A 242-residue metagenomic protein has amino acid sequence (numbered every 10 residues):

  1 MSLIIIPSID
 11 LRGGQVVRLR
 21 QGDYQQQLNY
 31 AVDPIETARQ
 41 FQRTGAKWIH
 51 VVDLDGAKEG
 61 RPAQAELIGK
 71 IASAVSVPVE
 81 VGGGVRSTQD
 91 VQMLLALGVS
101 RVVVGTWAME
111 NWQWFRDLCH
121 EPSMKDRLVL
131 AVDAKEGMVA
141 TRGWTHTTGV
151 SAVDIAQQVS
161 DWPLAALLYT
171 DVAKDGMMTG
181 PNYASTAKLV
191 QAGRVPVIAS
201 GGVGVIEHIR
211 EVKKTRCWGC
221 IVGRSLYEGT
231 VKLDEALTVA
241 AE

Functional and structural regions predicted by a protein language model:
M1-Q21: N-terminal amphipathic alpha-helix/helix-capping segment at the start of soluble metabolic enzymes
I4-S8, W48, S76-E80, S100-V103 (+5 more regions): Structural preference for beta-strand elements that scaffold enzyme active sites
I5, G56-A72, R86-Q92, T106-V129 (+3 more regions): Active-site-adjacent beta->alpha loops and helix N-cap segments on the catalytic face of soluble alpha/beta enzymes
I9, D53, T106-W107, V132-A134 (+3 more regions): Short secondary-structure boundary segments
G14, Q21-Q25, V99-D175: Conserved anion-binding
Q15-P62: N-terminal beta-alpha supersecondary unit
Y30-F41, S87-Q92, T148-Q158, I209: Short, acidic/polar
V75, V79-R101, A184-G219: Catalytic cores of alpha/beta
